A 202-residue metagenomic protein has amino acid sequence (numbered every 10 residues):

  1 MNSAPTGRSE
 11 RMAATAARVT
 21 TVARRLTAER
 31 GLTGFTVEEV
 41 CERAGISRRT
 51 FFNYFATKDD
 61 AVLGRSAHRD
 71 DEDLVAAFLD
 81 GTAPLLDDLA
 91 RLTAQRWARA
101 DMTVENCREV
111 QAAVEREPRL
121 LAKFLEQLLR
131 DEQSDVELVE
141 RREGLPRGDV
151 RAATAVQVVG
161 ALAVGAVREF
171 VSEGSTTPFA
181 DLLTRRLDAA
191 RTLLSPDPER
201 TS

Functional and structural regions predicted by a protein language model:
M1-R43: Basic, helix-initiating cap at the start of DNA-binding domains
T6, G31-L32, F52-L63: HTH DNA-binding helix-turn interface
A14, R18, F55, D59-D70: Alpha-helical DNA-contacting segments of helix-turn-helix folds
T36-V37, S66-L74: Short, basic, alpha-helical segments at the C-terminal edge of helix-turn-helix-like DNA-binding modules
D73-V110: Hydrophobic alpha-helical connector segments
P118-E143, V150-Q157, G165: Amphipathic alpha-helical packing segments from all-alpha helical-bundle domains
S172-S202: C-terminal peripheral helix-coil segments that are non-catalytic and often amphipathic
